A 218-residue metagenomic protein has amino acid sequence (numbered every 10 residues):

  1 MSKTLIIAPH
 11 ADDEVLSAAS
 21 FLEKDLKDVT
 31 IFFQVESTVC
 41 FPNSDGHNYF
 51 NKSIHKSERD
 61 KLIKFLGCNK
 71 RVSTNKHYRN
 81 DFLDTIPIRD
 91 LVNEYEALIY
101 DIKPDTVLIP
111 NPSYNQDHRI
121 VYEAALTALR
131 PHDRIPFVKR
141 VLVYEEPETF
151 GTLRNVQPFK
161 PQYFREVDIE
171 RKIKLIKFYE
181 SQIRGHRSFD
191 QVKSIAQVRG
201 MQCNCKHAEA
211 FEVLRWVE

Functional and structural regions predicted by a protein language model:
M1-I7, K24-D25, G46-F50, K64-K70 (+1 more regions): Metal-dependent de-N-acetylase/amidase catalytic core
S2-F50: ATP-dependent adenylation/pyrophosphate-handling site
V15, A19, K56, Y122: Short amphipathic alpha-helical segment that frequently serves as the phosphate-/nucleotide-binding helix
A19-D25, S57-K64: Short amphipathic alpha-helices and their capping/turn segments at secondary-structure boundaries
F50-E58: N-terminal Rossmann-like or analogous alpha/beta NTP/dinucleotide-binding catalytic cores that position adenine
S73-Y78: Short glycine-rich catalytic loops that host catalytic nucleophiles or stabilize transition states across multiple
